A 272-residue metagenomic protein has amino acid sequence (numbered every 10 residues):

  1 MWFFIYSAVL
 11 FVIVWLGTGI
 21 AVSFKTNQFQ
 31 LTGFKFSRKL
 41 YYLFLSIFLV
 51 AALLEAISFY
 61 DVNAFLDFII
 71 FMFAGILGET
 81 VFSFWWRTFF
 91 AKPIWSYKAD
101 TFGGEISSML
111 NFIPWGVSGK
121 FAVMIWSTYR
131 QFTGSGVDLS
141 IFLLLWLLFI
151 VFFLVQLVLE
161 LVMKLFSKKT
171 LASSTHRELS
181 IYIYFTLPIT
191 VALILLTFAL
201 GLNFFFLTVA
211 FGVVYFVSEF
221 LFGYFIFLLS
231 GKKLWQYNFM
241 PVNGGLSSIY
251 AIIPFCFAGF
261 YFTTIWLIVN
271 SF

Functional and structural regions predicted by a protein language model:
M1-F272: Aromatic-rich, lipid-facing transmembrane alpha helices and their immediate juxtamembrane interface loops in integral
